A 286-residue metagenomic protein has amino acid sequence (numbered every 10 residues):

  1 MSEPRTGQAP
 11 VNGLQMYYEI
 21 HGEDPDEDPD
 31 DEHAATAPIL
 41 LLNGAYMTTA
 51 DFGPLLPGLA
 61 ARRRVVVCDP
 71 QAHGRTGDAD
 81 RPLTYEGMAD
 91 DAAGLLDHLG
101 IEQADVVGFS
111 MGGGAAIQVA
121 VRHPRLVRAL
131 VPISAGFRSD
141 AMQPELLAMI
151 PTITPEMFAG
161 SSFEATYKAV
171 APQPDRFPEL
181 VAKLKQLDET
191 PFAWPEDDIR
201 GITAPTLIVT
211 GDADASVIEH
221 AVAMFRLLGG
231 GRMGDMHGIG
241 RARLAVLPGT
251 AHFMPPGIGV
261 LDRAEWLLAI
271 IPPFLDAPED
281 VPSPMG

Functional and structural regions predicted by a protein language model:
M1-Q15: N-terminal cap/lid segment of alpha/beta-hydrolase-fold proteins
L14-G77: Conserved HGGG/HGGXW glycine-rich cap/lid loop of the alpha/beta-hydrolase fold
G53-P54, V66-V107: Active-site loop/oxyanion-hole signature of alpha/beta-hydrolase fold enzymes
G114-E164: Flexible "cap/lid" loop of the alpha/beta hydrolase fold
A182-D198: Active-site nucleophile elbow and catalytic-triad environment of alpha/beta-hydrolase enzymes
I202, I208-T210: Short beta-strand/loop motif that positions the catalytic acidic residue of the alpha/beta-hydrolase fold
A215-A223: Conserved alpha/beta-hydrolase "acid-adjacent" motif
D235, G240-G286: Catalytic active-site module of serine/aspartate enzymes centered on a nucleophile-bearing elbow/loop
